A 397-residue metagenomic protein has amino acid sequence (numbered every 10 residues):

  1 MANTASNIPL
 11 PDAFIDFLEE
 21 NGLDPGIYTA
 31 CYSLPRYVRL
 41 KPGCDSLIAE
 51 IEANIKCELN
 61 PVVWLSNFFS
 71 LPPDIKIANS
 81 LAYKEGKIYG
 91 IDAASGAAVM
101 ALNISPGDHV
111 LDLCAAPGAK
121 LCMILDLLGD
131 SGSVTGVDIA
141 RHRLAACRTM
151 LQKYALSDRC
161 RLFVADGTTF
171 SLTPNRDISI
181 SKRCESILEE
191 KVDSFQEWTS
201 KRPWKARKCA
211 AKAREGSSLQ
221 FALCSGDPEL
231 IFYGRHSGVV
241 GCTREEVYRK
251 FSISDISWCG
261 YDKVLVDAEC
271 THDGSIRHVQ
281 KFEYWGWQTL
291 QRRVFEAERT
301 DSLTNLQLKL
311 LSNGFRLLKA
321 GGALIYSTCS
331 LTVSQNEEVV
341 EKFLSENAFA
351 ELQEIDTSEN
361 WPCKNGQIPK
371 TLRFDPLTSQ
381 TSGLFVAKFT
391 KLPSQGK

Functional and structural regions predicted by a protein language model:
M1-K397: S-adenosylmethionine
